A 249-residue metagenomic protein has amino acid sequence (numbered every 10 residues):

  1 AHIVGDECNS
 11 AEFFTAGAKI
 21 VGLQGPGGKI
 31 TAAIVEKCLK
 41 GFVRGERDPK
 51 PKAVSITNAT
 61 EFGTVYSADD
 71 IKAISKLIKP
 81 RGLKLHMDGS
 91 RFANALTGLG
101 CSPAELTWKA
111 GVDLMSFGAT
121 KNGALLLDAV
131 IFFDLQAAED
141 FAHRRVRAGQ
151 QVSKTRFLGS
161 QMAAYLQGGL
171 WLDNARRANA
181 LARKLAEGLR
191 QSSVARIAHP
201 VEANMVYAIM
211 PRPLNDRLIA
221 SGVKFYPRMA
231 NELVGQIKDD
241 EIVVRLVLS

Functional and structural regions predicted by a protein language model:
A1-G5: Conserved PLP-anchoring active-site segment centered on the Schiff-base-forming lysine
E7-A16: Active-site-proximal loop->helix
A16-E61, Y66-A73: PLP-dependent aminotransferase-class I/II
K50-T60, V65, G98, S102-A203: Active-site C-terminal subdomain of aminotransferase-like
A53, K84-H86, L114, V243-R245: Structural preference for beta-strand elements that scaffold enzyme active sites
Y66-T97: Catalytic PLP-binding core of fold-type I/II PLP enzymes
R183, G188-S249: Conserved C-terminal alpha-helix-loop-beta "cap" of PLP-dependent enzymes that closes/shapes the active-site mouth
